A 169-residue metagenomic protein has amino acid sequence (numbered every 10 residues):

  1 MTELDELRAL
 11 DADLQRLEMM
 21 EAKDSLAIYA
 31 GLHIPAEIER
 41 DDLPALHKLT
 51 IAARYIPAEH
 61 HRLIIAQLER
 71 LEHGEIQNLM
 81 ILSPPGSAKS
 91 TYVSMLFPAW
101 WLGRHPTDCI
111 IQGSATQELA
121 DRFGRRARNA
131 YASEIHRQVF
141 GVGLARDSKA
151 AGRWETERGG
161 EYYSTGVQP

Functional and structural regions predicted by a protein language model:
M1-Q77: N-terminal accessory segments
R62-E69, T91-G103: Contiguous, well-ordered alpha-helical segments that form the cores/surfaces of helical PPI scaffolds
G74-P98: Walker A/P-loop
E75-I76, P106-T107, E157-G159: Short, well-ordered loop/turn elements at secondary-structure boundaries
N78-M80, C109-I111, E161: Residue-level preference for the first positions of well-ordered beta-strands
S87-V93, G103-C109, S114: Alpha-helix boundary/capping segments in eukaryotic regulatory proteins
W100-C109, A132-H136: Post-Walker A helix-loop "phosphate-sensing" segment adjacent to the P-loop in P-loop NTPases
G113-Q168: Conserved nucleotide-state-sensing and coupling region of NTP-binding domains
